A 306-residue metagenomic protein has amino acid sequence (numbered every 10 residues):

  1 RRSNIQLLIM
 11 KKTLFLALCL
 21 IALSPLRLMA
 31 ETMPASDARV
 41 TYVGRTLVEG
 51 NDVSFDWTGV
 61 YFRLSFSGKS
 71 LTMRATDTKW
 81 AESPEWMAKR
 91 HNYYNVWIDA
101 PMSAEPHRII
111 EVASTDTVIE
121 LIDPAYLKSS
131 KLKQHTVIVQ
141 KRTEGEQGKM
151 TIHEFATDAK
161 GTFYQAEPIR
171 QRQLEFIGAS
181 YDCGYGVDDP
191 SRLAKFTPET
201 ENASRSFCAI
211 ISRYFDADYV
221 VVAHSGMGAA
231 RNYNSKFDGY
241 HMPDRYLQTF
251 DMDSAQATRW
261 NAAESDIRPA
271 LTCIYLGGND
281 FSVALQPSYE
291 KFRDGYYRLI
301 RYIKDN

Functional and structural regions predicted by a protein language model:
R1-T32: Bacterial Sec-dependent N-terminal signal peptides
I9, M29-I177, D182-A203: N-terminal secretory targeting modules
G59, G161-T162, A257-N261, I300-R301: A generic local structural motif
H135, V139, F215, I300-I303: Hydrophobic, Leu/Ile/Phe/Ala-enriched alpha-helical segments that form helix-helix packing faces
E144-K149, V187, L193-L285: Conserved SGNH/GDSL esterase-like catalytic core that processes O-acyl groups on lipids and polysaccharides
I169, I267, D305-N306: Short, conserved loop/helix-junction motifs that constitute active-site signature segments in enzyme catalytic cores
R205, A209, R213, E290 (+1 more regions): Solvent-exposed, polar/charged alpha-helical surfaces in well-ordered, non-transmembrane soluble domains, broadly
Y275-D280, I300-N306: Active-site segments of SGNH/GDSL-like serine hydrolases that catalyze O-acetyl group transfer/hydrolysis on lipids
